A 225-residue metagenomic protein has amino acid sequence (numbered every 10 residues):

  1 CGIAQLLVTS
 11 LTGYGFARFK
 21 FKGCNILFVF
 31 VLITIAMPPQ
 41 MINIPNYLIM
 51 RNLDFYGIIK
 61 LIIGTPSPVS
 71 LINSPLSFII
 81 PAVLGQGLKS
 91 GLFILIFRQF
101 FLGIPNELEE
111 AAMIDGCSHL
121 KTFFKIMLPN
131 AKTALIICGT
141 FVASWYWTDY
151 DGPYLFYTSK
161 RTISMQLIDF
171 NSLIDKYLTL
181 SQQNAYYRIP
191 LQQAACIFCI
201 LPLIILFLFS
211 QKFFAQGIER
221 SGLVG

Functional and structural regions predicted by a protein language model:
C1-G225: A structural signal for multi-pass alpha-helical bundles of membrane permease subunits that mediate small-molecule
